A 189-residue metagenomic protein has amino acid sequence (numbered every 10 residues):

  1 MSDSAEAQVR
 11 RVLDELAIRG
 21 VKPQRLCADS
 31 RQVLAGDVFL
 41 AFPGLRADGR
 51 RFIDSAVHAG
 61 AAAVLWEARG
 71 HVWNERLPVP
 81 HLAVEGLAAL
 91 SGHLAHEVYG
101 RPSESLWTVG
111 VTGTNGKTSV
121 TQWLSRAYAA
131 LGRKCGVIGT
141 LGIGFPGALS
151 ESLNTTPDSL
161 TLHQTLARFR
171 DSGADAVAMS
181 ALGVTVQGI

Functional and structural regions predicted by a protein language model:
M1-H93, E97: N-terminal leader/targeting and accessory segments in enzymes
L90-I189: Phosphate-binding loop of NTP-binding sites
